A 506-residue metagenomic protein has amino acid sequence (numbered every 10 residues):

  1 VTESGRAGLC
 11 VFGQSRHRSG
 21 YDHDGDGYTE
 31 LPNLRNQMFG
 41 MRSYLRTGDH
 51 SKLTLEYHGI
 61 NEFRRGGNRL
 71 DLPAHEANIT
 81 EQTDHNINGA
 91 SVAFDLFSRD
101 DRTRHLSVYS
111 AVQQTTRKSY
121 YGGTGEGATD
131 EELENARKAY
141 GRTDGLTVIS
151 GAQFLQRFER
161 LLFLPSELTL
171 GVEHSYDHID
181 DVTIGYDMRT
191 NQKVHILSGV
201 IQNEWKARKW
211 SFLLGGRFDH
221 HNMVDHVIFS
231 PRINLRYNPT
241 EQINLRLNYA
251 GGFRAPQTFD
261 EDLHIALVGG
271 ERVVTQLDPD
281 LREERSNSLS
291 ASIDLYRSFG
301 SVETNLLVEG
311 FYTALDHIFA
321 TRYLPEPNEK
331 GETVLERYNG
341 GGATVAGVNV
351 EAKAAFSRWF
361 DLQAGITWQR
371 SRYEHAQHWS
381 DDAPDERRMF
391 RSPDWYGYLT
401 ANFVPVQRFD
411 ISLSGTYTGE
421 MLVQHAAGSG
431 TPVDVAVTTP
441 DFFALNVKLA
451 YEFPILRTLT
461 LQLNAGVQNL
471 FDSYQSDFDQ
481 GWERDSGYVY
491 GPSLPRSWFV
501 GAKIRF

Functional and structural regions predicted by a protein language model:
G5, H105-Y121, R246, D280-Y338 (+2 more regions): Membrane-embedded beta-barrel scaffold of Gram-negative outer-membrane proteins
R6-H23, G67, Y109, T116-G125 (+4 more regions): Surface-exposed extracellular loop regions of Gram-negative outer-membrane beta-barrel proteins
R18-M38, R46, H50-R104, V112-G145: Flexible loop and strand-edge segments within Gram-negative outer membrane beta-barrel domains
R46-G48, P165-E167, E173, D187-A314 (+1 more regions): Structural signature of Gram-negative outer-membrane beta-barrels, strongest in the C-terminal barrel of TonB-dependent
N61-R65, R69-L72, N222-M223, Q242-L289 (+4 more regions): Surface-exposed extracellular loop regions of Gram-negative outer-membrane beta-barrel proteins, predominantly
H85, V112, T116, T124 (+2 more regions): Outer-membrane beta-barrel transmembrane domain signature of Gram-negative proteins, especially the mid-to-C-terminal
K206-S211, N305-L306, F311-A314, E332 (+1 more regions): Gram-negative outer-membrane beta-barrel transporters
Y417-A426, Y451-F506: C-terminal beta-signal and adjacent terminal beta-strands/loops of Gram-negative outer-membrane beta-barrel proteins
